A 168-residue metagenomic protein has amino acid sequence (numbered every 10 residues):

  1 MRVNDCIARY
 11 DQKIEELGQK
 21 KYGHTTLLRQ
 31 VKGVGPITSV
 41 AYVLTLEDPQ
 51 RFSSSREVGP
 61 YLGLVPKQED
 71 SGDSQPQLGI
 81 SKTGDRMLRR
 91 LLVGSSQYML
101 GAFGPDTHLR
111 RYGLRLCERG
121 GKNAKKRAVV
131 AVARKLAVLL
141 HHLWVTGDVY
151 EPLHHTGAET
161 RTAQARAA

Functional and structural regions predicted by a protein language model:
M1-A168: A detector of single, family-specific signature residues that are central to catalytic or substrate-handling motifs
